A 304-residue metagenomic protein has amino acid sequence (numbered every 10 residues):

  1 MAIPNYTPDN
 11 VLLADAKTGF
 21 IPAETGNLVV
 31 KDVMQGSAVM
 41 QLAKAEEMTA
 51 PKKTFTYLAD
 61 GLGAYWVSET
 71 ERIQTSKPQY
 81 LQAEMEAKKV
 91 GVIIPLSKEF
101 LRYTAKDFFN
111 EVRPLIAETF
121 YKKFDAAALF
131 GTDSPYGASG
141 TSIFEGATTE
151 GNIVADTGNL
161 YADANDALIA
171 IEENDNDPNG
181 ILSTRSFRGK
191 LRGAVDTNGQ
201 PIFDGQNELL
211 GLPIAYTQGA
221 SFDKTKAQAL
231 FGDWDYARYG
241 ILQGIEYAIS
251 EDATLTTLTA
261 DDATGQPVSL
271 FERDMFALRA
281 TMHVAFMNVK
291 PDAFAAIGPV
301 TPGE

Functional and structural regions predicted by a protein language model:
M1-N27, Q266-E304: Protruding loop/beta-arch "assembly-hinge" segments enriched in small, turn-prone residues
I3, L13-V92, A293: Assembly/oligomerization interface modules of large self-assembling protein complexes
F20-V39, F108-F124, A167, A229-A263: Short, Φ-rich (hydrophobic/aromatic) sequence segments
T25, M34, A50, D107 (+8 more regions): Generic recognition of stable, solvent-exposed alpha-helical segments in well-folded globular domains
G61-G63, G91, F100, K122 (+3 more regions): Short loop/turn segments at secondary-structure transitions that flank enzyme active sites
G63-V67, T104, K190-G193, M287-V289: Short helix/loop capping segments that flank catalytic or ligand/cofactor-binding pockets
L81-E84, V92-E173, A296-E304: Alpha-helical scaffold segments that mediate packing/assembly in large oligomeric complexes
E145, N152-F271, F276, M282 (+1 more regions): Extended oligomerization regions of viral-like shell subunits
